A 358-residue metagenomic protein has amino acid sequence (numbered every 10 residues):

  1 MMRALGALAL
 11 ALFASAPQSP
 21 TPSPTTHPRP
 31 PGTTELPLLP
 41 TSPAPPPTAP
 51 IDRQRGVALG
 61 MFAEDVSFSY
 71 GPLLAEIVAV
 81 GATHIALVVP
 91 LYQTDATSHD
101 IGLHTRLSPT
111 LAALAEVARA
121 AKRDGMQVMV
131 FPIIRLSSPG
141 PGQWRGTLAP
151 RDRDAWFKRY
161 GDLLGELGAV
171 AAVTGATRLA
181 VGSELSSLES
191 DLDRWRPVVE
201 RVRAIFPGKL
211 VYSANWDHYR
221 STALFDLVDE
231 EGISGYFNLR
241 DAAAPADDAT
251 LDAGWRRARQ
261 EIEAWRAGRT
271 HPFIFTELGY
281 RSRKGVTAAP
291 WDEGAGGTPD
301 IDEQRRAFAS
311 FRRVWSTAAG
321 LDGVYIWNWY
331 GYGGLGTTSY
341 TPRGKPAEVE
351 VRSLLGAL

Functional and structural regions predicted by a protein language model:
G32-I77: Boundary/entry segment of secreted carbohydrate-active catalytic domains
L36-I51, P290-G296, E303-F308, V314 (+1 more regions): Aromatic-rich peripheral "rim/lid" segments of glycoside hydrolase catalytic domains that contact and position glycan
A58-E64, S98-L111, A149-R159, G182-E189 (+2 more regions): The substrate-binding groove and active-site-proximal loops of carbohydrate-active enzymes, especially glycoside
A63-A79, G102-R123: Aromatic- and glycine-enriched glycan-recognition loops and surfaces that form the carbohydrate-binding subsites
E64-V78, F157-V170, N215-L224, R305-V314: Short, acidic/polar
V80-H99, A112-L188, R283-V286, W327-Y332: Substrate-binding cleft and catalytic face of glycoside hydrolase catalytic domains, especially the flexible beta-alpha
T110-L111, E116, R123-D124, F131 (+7 more regions): Glycoside hydrolase catalytic-domain groove-lining segments
L163, L188-Y212: Active-site neighborhood of glycoside hydrolase catalytic domains
